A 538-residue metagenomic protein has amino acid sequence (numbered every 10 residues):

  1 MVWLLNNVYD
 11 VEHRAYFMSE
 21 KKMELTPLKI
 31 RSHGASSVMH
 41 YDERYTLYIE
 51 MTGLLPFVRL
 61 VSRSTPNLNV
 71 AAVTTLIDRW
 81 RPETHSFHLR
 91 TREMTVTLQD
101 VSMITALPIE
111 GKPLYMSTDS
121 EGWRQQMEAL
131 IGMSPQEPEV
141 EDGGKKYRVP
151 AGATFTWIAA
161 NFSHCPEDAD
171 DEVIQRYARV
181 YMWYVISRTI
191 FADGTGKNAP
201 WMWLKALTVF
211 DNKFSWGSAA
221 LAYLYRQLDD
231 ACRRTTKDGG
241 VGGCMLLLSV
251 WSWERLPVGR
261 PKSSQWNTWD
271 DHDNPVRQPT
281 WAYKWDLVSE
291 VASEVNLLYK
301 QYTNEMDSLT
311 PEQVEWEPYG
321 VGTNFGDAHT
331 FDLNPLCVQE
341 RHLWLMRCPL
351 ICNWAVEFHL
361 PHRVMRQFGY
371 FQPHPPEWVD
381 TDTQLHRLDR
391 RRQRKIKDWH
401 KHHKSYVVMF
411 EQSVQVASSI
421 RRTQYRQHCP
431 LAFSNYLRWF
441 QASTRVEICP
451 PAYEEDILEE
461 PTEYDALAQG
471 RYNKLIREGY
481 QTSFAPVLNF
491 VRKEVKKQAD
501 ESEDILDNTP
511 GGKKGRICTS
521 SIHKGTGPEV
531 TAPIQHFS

Functional and structural regions predicted by a protein language model:
M1-S538: Structural stabilizers in ordered domains
